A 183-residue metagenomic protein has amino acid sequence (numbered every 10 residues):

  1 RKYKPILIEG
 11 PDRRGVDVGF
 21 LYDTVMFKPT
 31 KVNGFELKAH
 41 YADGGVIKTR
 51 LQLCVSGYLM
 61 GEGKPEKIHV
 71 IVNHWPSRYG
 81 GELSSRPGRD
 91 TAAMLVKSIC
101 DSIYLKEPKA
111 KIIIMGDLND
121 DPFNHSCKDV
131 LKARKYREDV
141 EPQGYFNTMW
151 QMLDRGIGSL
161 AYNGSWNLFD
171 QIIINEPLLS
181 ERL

Functional and structural regions predicted by a protein language model:
R1-L183: Divalent cation-coordinating acidic motifs and surrounding scaffolds that mediate Ca2+/Mg2+/Mn2+/Zn2+-dependent binding
